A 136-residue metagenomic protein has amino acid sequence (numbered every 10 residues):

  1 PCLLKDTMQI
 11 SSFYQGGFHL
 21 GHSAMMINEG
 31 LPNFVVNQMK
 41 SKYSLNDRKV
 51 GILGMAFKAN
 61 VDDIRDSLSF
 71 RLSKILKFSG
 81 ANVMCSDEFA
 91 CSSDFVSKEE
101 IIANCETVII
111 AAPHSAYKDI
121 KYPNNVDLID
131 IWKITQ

Functional and structural regions predicted by a protein language model:
P1-Q136: Structural/interface elements that position substrates and couple domains in central-metabolism enzymes
